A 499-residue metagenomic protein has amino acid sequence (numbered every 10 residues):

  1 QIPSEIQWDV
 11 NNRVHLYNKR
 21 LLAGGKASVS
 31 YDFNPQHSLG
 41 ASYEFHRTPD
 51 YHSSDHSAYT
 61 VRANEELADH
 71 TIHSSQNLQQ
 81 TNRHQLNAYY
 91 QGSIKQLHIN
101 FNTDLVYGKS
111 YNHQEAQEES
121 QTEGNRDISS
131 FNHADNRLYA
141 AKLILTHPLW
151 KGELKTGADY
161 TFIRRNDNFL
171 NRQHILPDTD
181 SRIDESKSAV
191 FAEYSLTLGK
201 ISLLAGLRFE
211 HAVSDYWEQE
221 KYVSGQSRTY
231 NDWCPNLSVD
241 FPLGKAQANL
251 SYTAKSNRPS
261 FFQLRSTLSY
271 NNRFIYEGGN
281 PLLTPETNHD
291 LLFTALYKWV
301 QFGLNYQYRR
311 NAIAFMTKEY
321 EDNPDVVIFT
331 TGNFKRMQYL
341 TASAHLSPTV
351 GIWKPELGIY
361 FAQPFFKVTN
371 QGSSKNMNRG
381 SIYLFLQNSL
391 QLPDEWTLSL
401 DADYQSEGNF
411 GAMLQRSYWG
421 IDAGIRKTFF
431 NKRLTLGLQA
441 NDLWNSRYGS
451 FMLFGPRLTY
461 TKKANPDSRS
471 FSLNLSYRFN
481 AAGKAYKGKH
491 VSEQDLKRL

Functional and structural regions predicted by a protein language model:
I2, W8-N12, R20-A27, T48 (+7 more regions): Surface-exposed extracellular loop regions of Gram-negative outer-membrane beta-barrel proteins
V10-H15, D69-Q76, G124-F131, Q173-D180 (+7 more regions): Extracellular loop and loop/strand-boundary signature of outer-membrane beta-barrel proteins
K19-A23, Q80-H84, D135-Y139, D184-S188 (+7 more regions): Residues that define the transmembrane beta-barrel architecture of outer-membrane proteins
G24-D50, H73-E218, P242, A246-Q247 (+2 more regions): Face-selective signature of the C-terminal outer-membrane beta-barrel domain
L138-K142, K187-A189, G278, T284 (+3 more regions): Outer membrane beta-barrel strand-and-loop segments of large Gram-negative receptors, especially TonB-dependent
T179-E185, G225-R228, S256-R310, I328-L340 (+1 more regions): Outer-membrane beta-barrel signature, preferentially recognizing the C-terminal barrel domain of Gram-negative
V213-E218, F241-L291, N305-P324, L443-P456: Surface-exposed extracellular loop regions of Gram-negative outer-membrane beta-barrel proteins, predominantly
L237, M377-L499: Conserved C-terminal beta-signal and adjacent last beta-strands/turns of outer-membrane beta-barrel proteins
